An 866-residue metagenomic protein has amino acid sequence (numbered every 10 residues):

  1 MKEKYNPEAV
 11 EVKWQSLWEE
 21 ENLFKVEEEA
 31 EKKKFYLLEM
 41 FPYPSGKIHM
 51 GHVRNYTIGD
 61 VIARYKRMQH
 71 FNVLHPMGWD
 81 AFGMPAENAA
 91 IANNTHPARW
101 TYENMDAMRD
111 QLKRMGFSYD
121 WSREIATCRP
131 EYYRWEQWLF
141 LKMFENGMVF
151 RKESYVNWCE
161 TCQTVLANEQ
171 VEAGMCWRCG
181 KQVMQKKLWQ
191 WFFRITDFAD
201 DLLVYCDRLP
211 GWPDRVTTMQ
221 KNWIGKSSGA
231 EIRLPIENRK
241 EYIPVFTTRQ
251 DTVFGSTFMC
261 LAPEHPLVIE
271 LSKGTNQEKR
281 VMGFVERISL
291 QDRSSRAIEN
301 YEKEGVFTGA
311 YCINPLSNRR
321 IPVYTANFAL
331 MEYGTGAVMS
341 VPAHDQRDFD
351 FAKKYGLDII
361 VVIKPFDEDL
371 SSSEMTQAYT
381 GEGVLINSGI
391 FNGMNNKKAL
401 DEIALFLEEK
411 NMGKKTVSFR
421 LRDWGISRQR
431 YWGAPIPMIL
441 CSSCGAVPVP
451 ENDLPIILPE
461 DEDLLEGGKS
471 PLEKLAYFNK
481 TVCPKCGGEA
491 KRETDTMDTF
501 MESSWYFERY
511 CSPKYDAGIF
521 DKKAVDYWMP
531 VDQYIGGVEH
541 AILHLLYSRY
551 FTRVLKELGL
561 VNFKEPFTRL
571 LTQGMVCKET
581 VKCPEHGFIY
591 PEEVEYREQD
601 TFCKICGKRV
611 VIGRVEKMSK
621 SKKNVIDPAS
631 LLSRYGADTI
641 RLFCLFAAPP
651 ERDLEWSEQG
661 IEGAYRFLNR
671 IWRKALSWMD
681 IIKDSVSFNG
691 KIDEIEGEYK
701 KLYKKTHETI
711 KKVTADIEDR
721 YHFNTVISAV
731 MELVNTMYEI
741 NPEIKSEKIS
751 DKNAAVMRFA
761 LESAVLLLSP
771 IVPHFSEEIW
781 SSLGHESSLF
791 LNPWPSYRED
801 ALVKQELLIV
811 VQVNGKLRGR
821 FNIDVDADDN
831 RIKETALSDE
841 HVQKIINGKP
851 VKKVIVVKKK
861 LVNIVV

Functional and structural regions predicted by a protein language model:
M1, M40-I48, D120-I125, L330-V338 (+11 more regions): Glycine- and acidic
M1-K34, A262, G274-K279, V338 (+9 more regions): Basic, alpha-helical terminal appendages of large translation-related enzymes
M1-L38, R67-P76, W100-A107, G211 (+2 more regions): Conserved oxyanion/phosphate-binding beta-strand-loop segments in alpha/beta enzyme cores
E3-Q15, E136-K364, V482, C486 (+4 more regions): NTP-handling and nucleic-acid-processing catalytic cores
K4, K13, L17-E21, A92-Q250 (+6 more regions): Residue patterns forming the tRNA-binding/recognition surfaces of aminoacyl-tRNA synthetases and related DALR
V26-R99, E124-L139, T247-T248, N314-D348 (+1 more regions): N-terminal catalytic cores of NTP/NDP-binding nucleotidyl/phosphoryl-transfer enzymes
D80, E145-C159, K415-C444, L546 (+4 more regions): Helix-rich, typically C-terminal accessory recognition domains appended to large enzymatic cores
A310-L316, R320-Y333, T481-P650: Alpha-helical recognition segments enriched in aromatics with Gly/Pro capping that present substrate-recognition
